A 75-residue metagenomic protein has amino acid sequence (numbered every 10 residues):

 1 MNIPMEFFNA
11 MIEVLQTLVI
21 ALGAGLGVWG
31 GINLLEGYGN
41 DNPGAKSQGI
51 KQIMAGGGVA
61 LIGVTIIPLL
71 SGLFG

Functional and structural regions predicted by a protein language model:
M1-P4: Short, membrane-interfacial amphipathic segments enriched in basic
E6-G75: Hydrophobic alpha-helical segments involved in membrane association or supramolecular assembly
